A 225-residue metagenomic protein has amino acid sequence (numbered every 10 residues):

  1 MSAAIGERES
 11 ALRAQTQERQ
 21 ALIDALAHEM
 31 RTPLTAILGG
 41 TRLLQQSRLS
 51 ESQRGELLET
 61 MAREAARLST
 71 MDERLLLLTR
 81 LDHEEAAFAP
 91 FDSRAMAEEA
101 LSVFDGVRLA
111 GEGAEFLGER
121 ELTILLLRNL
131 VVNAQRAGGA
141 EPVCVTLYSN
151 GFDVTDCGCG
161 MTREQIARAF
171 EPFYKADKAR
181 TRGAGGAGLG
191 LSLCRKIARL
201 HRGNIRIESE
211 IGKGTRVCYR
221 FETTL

Functional and structural regions predicted by a protein language model:
Q45-S52: Short acidic helix/loop segment immediately C-terminal to the autophosphorylated histidine in two-component histidine
R63-L68: Short alpha-helical segment of the dimerization/phosphotransfer core of two-component systems
D82-A87, E115-G118: Conserved micro-motifs of the catalytic ATP-binding
M161-K175: Short conserved segment of the HATPase_c
G190, C194: Short alpha-helical Gxxx[C/S/T] motif in the catalytic ATP-binding
R202-G203: Conserved glycine-rich
